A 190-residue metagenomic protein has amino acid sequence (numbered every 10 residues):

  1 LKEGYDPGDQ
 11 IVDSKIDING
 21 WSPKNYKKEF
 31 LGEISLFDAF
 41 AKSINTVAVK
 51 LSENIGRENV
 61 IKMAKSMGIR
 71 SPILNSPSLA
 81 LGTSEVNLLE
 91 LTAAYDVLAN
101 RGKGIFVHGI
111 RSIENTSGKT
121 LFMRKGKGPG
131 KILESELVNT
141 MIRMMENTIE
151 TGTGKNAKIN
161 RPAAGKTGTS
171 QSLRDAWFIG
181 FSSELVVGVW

Functional and structural regions predicted by a protein language model:
L1: Active/ligand-binding-proximal structured segments within catalytic/core domains that scaffold catalytic residues
Y5-V60, G104, T116-I142, E146-N147: Conserved catalytic neighborhood of penicillin-recognizing serine enzymes
D6-P7, N87-L88, A93, V97-W190: A penicillin-recognizing enzyme superfamily signal
Q10-V12, D38, K50, M63 (+6 more regions): Structural recognition of the beta-strand scaffold that forms the well-ordered cores of secreted hydrolase catalytic
D13-S14, K24-N25, S78, R174-W177: Short beta-alpha junctions and helix-cap segments that line functional grooves
S22-K27, G56-Y95, G102, F106-G109: Mid-domain, small-residue-enriched loop/turn segments at the edges of structured enzyme/sensor domains
L36, N45, I61, L79 (+2 more regions): Hydrophobic alpha-helical segments
S43-V47, E58, M67, S71 (+3 more regions): Short secondary-structure junctions and interdomain/linker hinges
